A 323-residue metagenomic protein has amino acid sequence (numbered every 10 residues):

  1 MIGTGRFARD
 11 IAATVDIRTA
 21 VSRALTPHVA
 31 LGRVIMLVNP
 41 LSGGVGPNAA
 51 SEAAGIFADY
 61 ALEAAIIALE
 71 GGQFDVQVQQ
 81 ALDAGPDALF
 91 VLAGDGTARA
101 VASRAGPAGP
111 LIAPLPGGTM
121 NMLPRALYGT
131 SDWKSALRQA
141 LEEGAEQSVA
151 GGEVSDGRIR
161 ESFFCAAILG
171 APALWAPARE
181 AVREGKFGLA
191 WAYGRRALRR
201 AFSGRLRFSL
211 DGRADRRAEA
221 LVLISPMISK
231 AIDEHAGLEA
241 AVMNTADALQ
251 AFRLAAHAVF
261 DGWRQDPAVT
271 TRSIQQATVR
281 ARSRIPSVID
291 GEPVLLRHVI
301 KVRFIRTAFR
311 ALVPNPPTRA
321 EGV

Functional and structural regions predicted by a protein language model:
M1-L92, R99, K134-L137, T318-V323: ATP/NTP phosphate-donor binding region
I2-A24, H235, V242-V323: ATP/nucleoside-binding phosphotransfer catalytic cores, i.e., glycine-rich phosphate-binding loops
L37, Y60, A68, G106-A113 (+2 more regions): Catalytic core of DAGKc-family lipid kinases
N39-L41, L69, G117, M243-T245 (+1 more regions): Cofactor-binding loop segments of dinucleotide-utilizing enzymes, especially the Rossmann-like FAD- and NAD(P)+-binding
A58, S155, S209-G212, R280 (+2 more regions): A general beta-strand register signal
G96-T97, A173, G291: Conserved Motif II region of HX4D acyltransferases
T97-V101, M122: Short glycine/serine/threonine-rich phosphate/pyrophosphate-binding segments that cradle anionic phosphate groups
R216-Q250: Active-site beta-loop-alpha substructure in enzyme catalytic cores, prototypically the cysteine-centered nucleophile
